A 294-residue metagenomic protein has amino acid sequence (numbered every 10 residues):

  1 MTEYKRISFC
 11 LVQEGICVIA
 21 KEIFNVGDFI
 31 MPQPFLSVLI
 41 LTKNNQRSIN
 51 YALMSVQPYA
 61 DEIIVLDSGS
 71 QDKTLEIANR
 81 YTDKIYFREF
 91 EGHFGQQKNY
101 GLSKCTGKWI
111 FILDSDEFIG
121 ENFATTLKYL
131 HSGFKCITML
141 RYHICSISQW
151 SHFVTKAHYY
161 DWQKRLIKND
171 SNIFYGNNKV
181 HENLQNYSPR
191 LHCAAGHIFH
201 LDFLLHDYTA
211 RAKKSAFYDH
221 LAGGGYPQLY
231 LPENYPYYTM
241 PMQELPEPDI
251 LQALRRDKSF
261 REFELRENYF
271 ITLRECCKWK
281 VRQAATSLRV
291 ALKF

Functional and structural regions predicted by a protein language model:
F35-S37: Cell-envelope/extracellular polymer assembly enzymes that use nucleotide-activated donors
L39-P58: Short, well-formed alpha-helical segments that are part of the catalytic scaffolds of diverse glycosyltransferases
N50, D72-Y81, N122: Acidic helix N-cap motif at the loop->helix transition within catalytic regions of sugar-transfer enzymes
S55, Y59, D67-E76, F90 (+1 more regions): A conserved acidic beta->alpha catalytic loop
D61, L75-Y100, K104: Conserved donor nucleotide-binding strand/loop of the catalytic core
G95-L102, G120-V290: Catalytic-site signature of metal-activated, phosphate-bearing donor transferases, centered on the GT-A/GT-A-like
I110: Short aromatic/hydrophobic "clamp" motif used to bind/position activated sugar donors
